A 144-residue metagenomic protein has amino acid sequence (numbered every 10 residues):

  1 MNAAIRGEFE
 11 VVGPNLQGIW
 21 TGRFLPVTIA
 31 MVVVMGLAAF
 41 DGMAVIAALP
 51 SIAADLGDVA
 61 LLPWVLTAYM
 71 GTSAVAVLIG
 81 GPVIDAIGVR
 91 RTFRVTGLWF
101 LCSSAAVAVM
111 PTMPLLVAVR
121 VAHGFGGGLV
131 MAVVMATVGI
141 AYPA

Functional and structural regions predicted by a protein language model:
I5-A144: Transmembrane-helix bundle of Major Facilitator Superfamily
